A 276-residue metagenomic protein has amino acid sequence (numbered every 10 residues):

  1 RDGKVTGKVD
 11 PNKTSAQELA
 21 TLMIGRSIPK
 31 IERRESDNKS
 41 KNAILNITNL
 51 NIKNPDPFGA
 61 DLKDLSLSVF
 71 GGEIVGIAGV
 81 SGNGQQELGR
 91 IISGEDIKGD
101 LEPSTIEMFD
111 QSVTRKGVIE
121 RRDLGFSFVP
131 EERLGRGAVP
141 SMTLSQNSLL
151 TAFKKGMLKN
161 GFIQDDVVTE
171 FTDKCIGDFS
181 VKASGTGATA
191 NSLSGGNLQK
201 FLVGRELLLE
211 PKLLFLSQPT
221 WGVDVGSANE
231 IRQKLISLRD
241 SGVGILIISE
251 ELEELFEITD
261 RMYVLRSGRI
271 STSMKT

Functional and structural regions predicted by a protein language model:
R1-T276: Glycine-rich phosphate-binding loops of nucleotide-dependent enzymes
